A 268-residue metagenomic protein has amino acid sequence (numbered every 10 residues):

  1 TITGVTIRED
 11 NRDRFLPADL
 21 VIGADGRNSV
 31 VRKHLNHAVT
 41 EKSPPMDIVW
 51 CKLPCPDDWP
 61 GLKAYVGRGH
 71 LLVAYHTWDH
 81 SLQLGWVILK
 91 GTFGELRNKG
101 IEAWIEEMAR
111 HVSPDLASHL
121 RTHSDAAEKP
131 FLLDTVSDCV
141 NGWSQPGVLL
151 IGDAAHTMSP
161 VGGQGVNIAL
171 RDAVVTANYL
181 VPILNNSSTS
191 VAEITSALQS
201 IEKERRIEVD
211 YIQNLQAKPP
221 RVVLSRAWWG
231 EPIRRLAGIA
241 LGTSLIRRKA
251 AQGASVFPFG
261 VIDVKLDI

Functional and structural regions predicted by a protein language model:
I2-F131, T135, C139-V140: Conserved FAD-binding catalytic core of PHBH/FMO-like flavoproteins
D25-G26, V174, A227: Alpha-helix N-cap/helix-start capping motif
H34-L35, W86, G162, Q213-Q216: Short, flexible helix/strand-to-coil boundary loops that buttress conserved ligand/catalytic motifs in alpha/beta
M46, L170-A173, R205, Q216: Short amphipathic alpha-helical/adjacent loop interface patches that line ligand and macromolecule-binding sites
I88-K90, A154-A155, Q216: Short, histidine-centered active-site or binding-site loop motifs used for metal coordination, general acid-base
L96-I168, D172-N185, V191-E193: FAD/FMN-dependent oxidoreductases across multiple families
N178-I268: C-terminal helical "tail/cap" subdomain of flavin- and related membrane-associated enzymes
